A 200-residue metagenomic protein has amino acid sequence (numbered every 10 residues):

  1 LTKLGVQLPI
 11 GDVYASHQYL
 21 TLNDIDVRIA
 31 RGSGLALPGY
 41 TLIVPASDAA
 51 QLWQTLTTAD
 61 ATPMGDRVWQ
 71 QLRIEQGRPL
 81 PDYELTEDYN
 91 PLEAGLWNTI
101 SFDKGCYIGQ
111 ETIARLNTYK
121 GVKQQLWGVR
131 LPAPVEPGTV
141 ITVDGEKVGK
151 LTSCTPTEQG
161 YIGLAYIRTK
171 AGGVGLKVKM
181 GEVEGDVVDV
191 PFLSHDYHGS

Functional and structural regions predicted by a protein language model:
L1-P79: Acidic, low-complexity central loop/insert segments
T2-K3, W53-Q54, L85, L176-K177 (+1 more regions): Short, charged, solvent-exposed linker or helix-capping segments at domain edges/interfaces that act as flexible hinges
Q18-N23, P81-Y83, C106-I108, D144: Short, functional N-terminal and low-complexity linear motifs
D24, G34, L56, D60 (+5 more regions): Generic, low-specificity signal for short hydrophobic/alpha-helical stretches with a mild N-terminal bias, encompassing
R67-R73, E84, P137-T139, D144: Short low-complexity stretches enriched in small and charged residues
I74-L96: Catalytic strand-loop segment that frames the active site of acyl-thioester-processing enzymes
Y89, A94-Q110, A114-S200: Glycine-rich, small/acidic residue-mixed loop/short-helix segments
